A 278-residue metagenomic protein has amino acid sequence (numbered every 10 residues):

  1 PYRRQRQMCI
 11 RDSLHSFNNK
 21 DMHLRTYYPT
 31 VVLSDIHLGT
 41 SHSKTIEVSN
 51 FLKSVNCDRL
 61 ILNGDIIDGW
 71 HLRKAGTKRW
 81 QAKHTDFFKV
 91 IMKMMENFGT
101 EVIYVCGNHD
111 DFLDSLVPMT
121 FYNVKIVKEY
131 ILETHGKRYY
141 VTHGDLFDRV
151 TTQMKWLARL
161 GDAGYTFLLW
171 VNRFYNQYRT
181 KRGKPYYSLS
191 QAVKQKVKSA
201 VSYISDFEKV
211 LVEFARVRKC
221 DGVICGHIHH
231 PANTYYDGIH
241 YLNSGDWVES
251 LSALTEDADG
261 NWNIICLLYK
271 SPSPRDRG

Functional and structural regions predicted by a protein language model:
P1-S13, Y269-G278: Single conserved hydrophobic/aromatic residue that forms the stacking wall/gate of nucleotide- or nucleobase-binding
M22-H42, Y178-K196: Mobile, glycine- and charge-enriched loop segments and immediately flanking short secondary-structure elements within
H23-P29, T40-T134: Core catalytic region of metal-dependent phosphoesterases/phosphodiesterases, especially metallo-beta-lactamase-like
L33-S34, I61-G64, V102-N108, T142 (+2 more regions): Active-site neighborhood of phospho(di)ester-bond hydrolases with catalytic His/Asp-centered motifs
L38-T40, I67-L72, Y104-S115, F147-R149 (+2 more regions): Active-site environment of divalent metal-dependent phosphoester hydrolases
Y122-N123, V127-K128, Y140, D145 (+2 more regions): Conserved beta-sheet core of the metallophosphoesterase superfamily
T134-H135, Y236: Structural motif
T142-F207: Active-site-proximal loop/helix segment associated with metal-binding centers of metalloenzymes
